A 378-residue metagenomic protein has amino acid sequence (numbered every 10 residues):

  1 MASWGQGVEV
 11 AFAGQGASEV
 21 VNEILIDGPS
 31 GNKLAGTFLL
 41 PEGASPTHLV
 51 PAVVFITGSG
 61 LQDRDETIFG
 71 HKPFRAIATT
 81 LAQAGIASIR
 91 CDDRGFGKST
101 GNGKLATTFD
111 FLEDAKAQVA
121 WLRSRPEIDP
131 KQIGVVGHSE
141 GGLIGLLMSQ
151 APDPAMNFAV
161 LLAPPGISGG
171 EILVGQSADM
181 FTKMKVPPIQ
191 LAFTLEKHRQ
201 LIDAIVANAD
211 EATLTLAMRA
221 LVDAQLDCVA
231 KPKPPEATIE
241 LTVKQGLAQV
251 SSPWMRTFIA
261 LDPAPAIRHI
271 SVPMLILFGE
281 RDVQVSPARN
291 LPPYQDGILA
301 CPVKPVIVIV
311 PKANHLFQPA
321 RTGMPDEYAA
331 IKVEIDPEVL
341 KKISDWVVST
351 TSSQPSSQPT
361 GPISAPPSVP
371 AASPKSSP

Functional and structural regions predicted by a protein language model:
G7-H48: N-terminal cap/lid segment of alpha/beta-hydrolase-fold proteins
H48-G58: Short beta-strand element of the alpha/beta-hydrolase
A76-K98: Conserved alpha/beta-hydrolase
L105-P126: Alpha/beta-hydrolase active-site loop
G142-D153: Short glycine-enriched nucleophile-adjacent loop and the immediately C-terminal alpha-helix near the catalytic center
V160-H269: Accessory cap/linker subdomain of secreted extracellular hydrolases
I270, I276-F278: Short beta-strand/loop motif that positions the catalytic acidic residue of the alpha/beta-hydrolase fold
V283-R289: Conserved alpha/beta-hydrolase "acid-adjacent" motif
